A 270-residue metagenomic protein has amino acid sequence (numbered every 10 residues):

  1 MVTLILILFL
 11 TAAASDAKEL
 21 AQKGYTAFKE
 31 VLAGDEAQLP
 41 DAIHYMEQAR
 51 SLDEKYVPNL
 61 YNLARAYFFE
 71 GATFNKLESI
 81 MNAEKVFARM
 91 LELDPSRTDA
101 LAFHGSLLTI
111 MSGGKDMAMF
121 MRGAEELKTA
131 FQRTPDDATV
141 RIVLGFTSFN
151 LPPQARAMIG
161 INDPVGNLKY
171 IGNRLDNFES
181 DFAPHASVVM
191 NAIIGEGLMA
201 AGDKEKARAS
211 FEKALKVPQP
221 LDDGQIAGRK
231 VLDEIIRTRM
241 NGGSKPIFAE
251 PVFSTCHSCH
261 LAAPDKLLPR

Functional and structural regions predicted by a protein language model:
L10-S51, V57-R65: N-terminal leader/linker segments that initiate helical-solenoid repeat arrays
A14, K18-A21, Y25, E179-A200 (+1 more regions): Sequence context surrounding c-type heme c attachment/ligation sites in exported
Q22, N62, F69, F103 (+6 more regions): "A position-specific structural signal for the A-helix of alpha-solenoid helical repeats
G24, F28-E36, A64, F69-N75 (+5 more regions): Short coil/turn linking the two alpha-helices of tandem helical-hairpin repeats
E47-L60, A88-A100, K128-V140, I171-P184 (+1 more regions): Flexible helix-coil transition and linker loops at the boundaries of alpha-helical arrays
